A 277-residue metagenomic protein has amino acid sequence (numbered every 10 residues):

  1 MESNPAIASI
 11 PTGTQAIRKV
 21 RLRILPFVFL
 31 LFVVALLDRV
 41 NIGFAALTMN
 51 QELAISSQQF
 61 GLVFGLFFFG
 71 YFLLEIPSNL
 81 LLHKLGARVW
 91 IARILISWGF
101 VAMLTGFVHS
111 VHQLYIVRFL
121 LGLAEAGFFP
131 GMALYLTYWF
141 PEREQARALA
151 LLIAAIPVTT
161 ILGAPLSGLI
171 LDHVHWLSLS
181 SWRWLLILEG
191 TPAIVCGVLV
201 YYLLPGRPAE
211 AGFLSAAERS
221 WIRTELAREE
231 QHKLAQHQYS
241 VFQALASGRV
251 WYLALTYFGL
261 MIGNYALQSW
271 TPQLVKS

Functional and structural regions predicted by a protein language model:
R23-S57, L73, G163-S167, L267-P272: Extracytoplasmic
V40, F68-I76, A126, T160-I161: Residue-level signature of mid-helix packing/kink "hotspots" within the transmembrane helices of 12-pass Major
I42-G43, F242-S277: Extracytoplasmic gate region of multi-pass secondary transporters
A54, G86, F107-Q113, A124 (+1 more regions): Helix-breaking motifs and short loop linkers at transmembrane-helix boundaries and internal kinks in secondary membrane
L73-H112: Conserved MFS/SLC helix-loop-helix module at the cytosolic interface between two early adjacent transmembrane helices
V117-A154: Cytoplasmic helix-loop-helix junction between adjacent transmembrane helices in 12-TM secondary transporters
A146-L171, H175, P192-A193: Glycine-rich segments within core transmembrane alpha-helices of 12-TM secondary carriers
L152, S178-V241: Central mid-sequence intracellular linker of multi-pass
